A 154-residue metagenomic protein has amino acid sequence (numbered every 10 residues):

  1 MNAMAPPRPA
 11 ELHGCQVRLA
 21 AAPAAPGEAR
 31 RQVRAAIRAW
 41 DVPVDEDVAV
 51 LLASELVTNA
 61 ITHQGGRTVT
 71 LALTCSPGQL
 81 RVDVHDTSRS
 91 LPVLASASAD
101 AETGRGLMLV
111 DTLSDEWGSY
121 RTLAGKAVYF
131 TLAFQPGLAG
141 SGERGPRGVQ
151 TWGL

Functional and structural regions predicted by a protein language model:
M1-Q16, A60-L154: Conserved beta-strand-loop-beta-strand hairpin that lines the nucleotide-binding pocket of ATP/GTP-utilizing enzymes
Q16-E28: STAS-typified acidic loop motif
R30-S54: Conserved short strand/loop->alpha-helix "switch" segment adjacent to the catalytic nucleotide/phosphoryl-transfer site
V48-G66: Histidine-centered phosphotransfer motif of kinases
